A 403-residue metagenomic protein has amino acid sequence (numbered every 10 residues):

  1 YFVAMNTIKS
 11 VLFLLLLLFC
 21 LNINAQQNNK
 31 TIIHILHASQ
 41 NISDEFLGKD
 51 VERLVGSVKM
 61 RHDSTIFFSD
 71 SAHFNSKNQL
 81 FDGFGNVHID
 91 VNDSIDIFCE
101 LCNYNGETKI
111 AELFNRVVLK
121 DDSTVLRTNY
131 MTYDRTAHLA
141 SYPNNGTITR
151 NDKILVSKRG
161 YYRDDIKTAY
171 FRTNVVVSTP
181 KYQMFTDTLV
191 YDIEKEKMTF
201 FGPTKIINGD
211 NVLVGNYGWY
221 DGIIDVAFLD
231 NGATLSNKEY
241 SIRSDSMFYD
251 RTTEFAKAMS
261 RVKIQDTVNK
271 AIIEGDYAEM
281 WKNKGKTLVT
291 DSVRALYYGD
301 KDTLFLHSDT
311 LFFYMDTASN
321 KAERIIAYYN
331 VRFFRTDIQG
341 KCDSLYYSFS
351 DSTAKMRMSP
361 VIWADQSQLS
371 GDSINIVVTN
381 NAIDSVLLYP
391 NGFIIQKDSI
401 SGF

Functional and structural regions predicted by a protein language model:
Y1-K30: Bacterial Sec-dependent N-terminal signal peptides
A25-F403: N-terminal amphipathic/hydrophobic interface segments
